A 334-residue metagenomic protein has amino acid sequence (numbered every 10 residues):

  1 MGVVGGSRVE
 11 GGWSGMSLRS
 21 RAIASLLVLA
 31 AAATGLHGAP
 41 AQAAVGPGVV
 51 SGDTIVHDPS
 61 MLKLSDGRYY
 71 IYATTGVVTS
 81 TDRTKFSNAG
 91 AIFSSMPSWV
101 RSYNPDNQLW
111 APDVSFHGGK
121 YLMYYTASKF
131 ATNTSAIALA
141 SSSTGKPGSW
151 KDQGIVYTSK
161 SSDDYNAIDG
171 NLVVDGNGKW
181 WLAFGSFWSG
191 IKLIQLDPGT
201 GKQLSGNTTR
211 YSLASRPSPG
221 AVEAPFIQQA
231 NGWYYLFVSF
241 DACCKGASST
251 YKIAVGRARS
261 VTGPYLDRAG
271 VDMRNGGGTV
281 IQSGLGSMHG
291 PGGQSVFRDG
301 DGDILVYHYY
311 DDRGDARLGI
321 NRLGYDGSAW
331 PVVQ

Functional and structural regions predicted by a protein language model:
G2-G6: Extreme N-terminal basic, low-complexity initiation segments that serve as generic localization/processing leaders
S7-V9, S51: Short linear motifs in intrinsically disordered
E10-A43: Secretory targeting and sorting signals
A43-Q334: Carbohydrate-active catalytic/glycan-binding domains of CAZyme proteins, especially the secreted or lumenal ectodomains
